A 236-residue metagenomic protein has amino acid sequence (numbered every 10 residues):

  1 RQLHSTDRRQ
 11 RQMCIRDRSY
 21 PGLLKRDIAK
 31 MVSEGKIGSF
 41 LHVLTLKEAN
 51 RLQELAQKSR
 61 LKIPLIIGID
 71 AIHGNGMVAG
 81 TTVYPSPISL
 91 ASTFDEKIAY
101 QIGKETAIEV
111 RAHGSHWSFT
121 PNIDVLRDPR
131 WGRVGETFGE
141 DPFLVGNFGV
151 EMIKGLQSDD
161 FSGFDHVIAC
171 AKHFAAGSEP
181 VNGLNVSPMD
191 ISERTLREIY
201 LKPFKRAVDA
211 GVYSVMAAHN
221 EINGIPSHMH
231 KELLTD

Functional and structural regions predicted by a protein language model:
R1, R8-Q12, R16-D236: Glycoside hydrolase catalytic-domain context in secreted enzymes
